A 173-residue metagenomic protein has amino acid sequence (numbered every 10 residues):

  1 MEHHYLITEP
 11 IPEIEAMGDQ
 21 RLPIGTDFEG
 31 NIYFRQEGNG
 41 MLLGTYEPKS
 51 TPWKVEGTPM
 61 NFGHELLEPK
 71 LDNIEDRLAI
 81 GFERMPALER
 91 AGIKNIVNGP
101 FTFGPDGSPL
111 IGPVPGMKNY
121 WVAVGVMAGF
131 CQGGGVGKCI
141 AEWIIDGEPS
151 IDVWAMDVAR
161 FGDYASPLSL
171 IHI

Functional and structural regions predicted by a protein language model:
M1-L67, A79, R84, D163-L170: Flavin-dependent oxidoreductases
E29, G38, M60, E68-L170: C-terminal catalytic lobe of FAD-dependent flavoproteins
